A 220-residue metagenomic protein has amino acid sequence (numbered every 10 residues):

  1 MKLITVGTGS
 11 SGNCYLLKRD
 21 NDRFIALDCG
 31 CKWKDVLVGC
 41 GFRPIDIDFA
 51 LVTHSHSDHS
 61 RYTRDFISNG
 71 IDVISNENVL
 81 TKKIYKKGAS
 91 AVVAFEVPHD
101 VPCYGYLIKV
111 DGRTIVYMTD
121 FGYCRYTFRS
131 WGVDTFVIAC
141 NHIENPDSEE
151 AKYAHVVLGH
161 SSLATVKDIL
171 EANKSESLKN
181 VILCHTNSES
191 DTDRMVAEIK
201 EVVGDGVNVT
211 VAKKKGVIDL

Functional and structural regions predicted by a protein language model:
M1, M118, D191-R194, K215-L220: Extended recognition/assembly regions associated with phosphoester-bond processing machinery
M1-F42, Y104-D120, D134-T135: Conserved beta-strand hairpin/beta-sheet module of binuclear metal-dependent hydrolase folds, prominently
I4, F49, T53, G70-I74 (+3 more regions): Catalytic phosphate/metal-binding cores of nucleic-acid and nucleotide-processing enzymes, i.e., regions that mediate
G7-T8, C29-K32, S55, V97-D100 (+3 more regions): Active-site metal-binding loops of divalent metal-dependent hydrolases
L17, D28, H54, V92 (+5 more regions): Divalent metal-coordination and catalytic microenvironments
R23, C31-N76, D134: Active-site metal-binding motif and surrounding structural segment of the metallo-beta-lactamase
Y85-V137: Catalytic core of the metallo-beta-lactamase
Y126-K214: Cap/insert and terminal regions of metallo-dependent hydrolase folds
